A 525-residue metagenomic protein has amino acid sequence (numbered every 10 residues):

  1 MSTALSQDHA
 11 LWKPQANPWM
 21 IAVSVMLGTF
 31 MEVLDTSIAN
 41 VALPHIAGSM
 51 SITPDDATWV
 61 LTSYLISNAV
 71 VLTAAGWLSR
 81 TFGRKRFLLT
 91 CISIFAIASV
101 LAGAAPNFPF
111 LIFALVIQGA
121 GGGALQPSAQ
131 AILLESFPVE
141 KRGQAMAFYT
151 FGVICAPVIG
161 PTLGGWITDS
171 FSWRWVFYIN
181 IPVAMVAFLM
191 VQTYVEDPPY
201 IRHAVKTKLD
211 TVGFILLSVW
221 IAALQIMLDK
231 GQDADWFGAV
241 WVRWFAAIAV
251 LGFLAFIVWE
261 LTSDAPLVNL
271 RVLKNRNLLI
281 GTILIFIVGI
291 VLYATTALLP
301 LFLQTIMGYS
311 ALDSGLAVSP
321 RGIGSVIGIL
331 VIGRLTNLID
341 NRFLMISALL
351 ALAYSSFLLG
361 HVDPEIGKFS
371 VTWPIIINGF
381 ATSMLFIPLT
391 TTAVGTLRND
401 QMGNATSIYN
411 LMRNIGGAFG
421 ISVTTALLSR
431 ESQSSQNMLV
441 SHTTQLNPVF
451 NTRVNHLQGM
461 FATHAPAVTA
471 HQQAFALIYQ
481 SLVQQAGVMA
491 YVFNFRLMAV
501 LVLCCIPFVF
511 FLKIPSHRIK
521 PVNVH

Functional and structural regions predicted by a protein language model:
S2-T3, Q7, D56, N414-F508 (+2 more regions): Hydrophobic transmembrane architecture of multi-pass small-molecule transporters
A16-G83, L88-C91, S99, G103 (+9 more regions): Transmembrane core module of solute transporters
L43, A156-T168, I332, G420 (+1 more regions): Small-residue (Gly/Pro/Ala) motifs that create kinks and tight helix-helix packing interfaces
D56, K141-F148, D313, Q401-I408 (+1 more regions): Cytoplasmic loop-to-transmembrane helix junctions
L72-F214, A239-V240: Helix-loop-helix hairpins in multi-pass membrane proteins, especially solute transporters
T150, V158-I159, T295, V371-N455: Small-residue-rich alpha-helical segments with characteristic i,i+4
P182-Y200, S218-K230, I248-T262, I506-K513: C-terminal membrane-cytosol helix-exit motif in multi-pass small-molecule transporters
V183-L224, D235, W241-W244, V268-K274 (+2 more regions): Central mid-sequence intracellular linker of multi-pass
